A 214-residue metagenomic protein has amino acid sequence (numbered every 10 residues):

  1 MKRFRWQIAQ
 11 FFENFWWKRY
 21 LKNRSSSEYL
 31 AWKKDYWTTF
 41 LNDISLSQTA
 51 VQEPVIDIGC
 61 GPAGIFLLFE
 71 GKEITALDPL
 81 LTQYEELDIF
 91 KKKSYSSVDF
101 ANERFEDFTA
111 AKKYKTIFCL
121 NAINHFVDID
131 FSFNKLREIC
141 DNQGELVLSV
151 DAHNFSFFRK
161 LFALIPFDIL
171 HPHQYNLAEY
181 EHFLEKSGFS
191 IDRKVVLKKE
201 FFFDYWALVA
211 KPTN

Functional and structural regions predicted by a protein language model:
A31-E53: Conserved alpha-helix/loop element of class I SAM-dependent methyltransferases that forms part of the SAM/SAH-binding
I56, C60-E106: Class I SAM-dependent methyltransferase SAM/SAH-binding core
D107-K112: Short conserved loop adjoining the S-adenosyl-L-methionine
F118: A conserved beta-strand element that flanks and buttresses the S-adenosyl-L-methionine
N121-A122: Short catalytic micro-motifs in class I SAM-dependent methyltransferases
F126-L136: A short, conserved alpha-helix within the catalytic core of class I
Q143-D151: Conserved beta-strand signature within the Rossmann-like core of class I S-adenosyl-L-methionine
F162-E179: Acceptor-substrate binding/catalytic loop of class I
